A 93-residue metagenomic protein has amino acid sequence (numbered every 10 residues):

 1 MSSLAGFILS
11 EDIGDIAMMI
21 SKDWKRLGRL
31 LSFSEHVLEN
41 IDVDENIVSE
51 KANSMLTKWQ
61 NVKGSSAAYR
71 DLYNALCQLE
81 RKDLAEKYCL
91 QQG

Functional and structural regions predicted by a protein language model:
L4-G14, D23-G93: Alpha-helical death-domain superfamily interaction modules
